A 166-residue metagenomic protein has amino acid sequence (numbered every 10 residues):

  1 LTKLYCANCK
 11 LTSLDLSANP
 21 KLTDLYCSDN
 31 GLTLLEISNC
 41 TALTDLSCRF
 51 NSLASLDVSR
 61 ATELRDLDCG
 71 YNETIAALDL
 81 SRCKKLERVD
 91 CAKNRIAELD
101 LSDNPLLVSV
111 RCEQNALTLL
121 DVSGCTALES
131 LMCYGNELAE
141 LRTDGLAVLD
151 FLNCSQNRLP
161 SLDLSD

Functional and structural regions predicted by a protein language model:
L1, N19-L22, C40-L43, A61-L64 (+6 more regions): Leucine-rich repeat
L1-C6, R158-D166: Low-complexity/repetitive intrinsically disordered segments
T2-L4, T23-C27, T44-C48, R65-C69 (+5 more regions): Conserved hydrophobic beta-strand positions in leucine-rich repeat
K3, T12, S28, I37-N39 (+6 more regions): Intrinsic-disorder/low-complexity detector
C9, N30, N51, C69-E73 (+4 more regions): Consensus "Asn ladder" position of solenoid repeat domains
L14-L16, L35-I37, L56-V58, I75-L78 (+4 more regions): Canonical leucine-rich repeat
